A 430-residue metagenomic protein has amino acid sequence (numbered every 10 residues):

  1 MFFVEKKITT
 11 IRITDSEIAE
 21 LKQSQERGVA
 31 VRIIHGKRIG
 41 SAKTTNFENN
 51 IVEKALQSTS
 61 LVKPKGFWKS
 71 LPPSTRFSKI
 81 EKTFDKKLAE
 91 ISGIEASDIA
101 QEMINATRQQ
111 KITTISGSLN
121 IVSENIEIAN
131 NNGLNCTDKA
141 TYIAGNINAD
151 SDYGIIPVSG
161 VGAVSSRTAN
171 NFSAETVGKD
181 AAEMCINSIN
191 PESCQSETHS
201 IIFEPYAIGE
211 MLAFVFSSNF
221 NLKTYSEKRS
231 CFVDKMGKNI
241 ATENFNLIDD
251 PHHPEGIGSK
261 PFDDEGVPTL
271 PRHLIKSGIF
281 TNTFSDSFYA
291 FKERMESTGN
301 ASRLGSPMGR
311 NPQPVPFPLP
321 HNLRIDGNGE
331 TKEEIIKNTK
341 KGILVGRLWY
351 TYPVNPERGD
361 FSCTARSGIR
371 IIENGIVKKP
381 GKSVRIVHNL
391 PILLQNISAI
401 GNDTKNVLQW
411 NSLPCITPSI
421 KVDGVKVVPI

Functional and structural regions predicted by a protein language model:
M1-I430: N-terminal small-residue-enriched
